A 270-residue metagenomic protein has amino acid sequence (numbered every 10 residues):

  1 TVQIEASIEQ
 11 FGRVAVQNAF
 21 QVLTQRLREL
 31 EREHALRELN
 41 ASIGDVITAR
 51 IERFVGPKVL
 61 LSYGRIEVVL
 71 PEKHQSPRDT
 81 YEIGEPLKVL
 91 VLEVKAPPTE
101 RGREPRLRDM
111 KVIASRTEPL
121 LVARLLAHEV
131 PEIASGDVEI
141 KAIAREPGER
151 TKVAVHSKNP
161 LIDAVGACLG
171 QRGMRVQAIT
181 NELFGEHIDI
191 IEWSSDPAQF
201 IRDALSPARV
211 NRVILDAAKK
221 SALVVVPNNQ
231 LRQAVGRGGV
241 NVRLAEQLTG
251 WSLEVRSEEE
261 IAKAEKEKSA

Functional and structural regions predicted by a protein language model:
T1-A270: RNA-contacting regions in translation and RNA-metabolism proteins, encompassing KH/S1 modules where present
